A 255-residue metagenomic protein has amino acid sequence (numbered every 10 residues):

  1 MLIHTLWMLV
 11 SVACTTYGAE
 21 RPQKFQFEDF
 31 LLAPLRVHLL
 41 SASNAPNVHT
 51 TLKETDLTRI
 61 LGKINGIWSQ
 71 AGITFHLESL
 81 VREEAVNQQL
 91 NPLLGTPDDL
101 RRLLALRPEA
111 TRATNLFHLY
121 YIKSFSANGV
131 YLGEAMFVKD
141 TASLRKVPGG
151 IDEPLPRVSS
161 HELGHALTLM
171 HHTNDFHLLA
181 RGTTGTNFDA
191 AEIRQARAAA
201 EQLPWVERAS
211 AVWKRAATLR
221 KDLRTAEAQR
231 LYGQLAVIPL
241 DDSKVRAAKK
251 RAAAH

Functional and structural regions predicted by a protein language model:
I3-A13: Bacterial N-terminal signal peptides
Y17-A113, F125, V206, Q229-A253: Propeptide-to-catalytic entry region of secreted or membrane-anchored zinc metalloproteases
Q23-F25, K146-T218: The catalytic-center signature of Zn2+-dependent metalloproteases
Q23-F27, A105-H172: Active-site-proximal segment of zinc-dependent metalloprotease catalytic domains
H38-A42, E78-L80, Y120-F125, D140-T141 (+2 more regions): Active-site-proximal beta-strand/loop segments in catalytic clefts of secreted hydrolases
N47-D56, V130-M136, F188-A198: Short, polar loop/linker segments at the starts of domains and inter-domain junctions
